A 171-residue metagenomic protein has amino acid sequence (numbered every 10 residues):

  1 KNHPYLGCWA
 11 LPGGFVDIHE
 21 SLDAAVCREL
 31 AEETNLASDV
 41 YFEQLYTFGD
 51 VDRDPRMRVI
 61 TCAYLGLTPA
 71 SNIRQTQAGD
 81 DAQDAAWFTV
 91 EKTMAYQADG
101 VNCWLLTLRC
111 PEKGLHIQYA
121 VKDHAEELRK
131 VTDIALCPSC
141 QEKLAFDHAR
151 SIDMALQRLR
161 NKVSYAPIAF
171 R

Functional and structural regions predicted by a protein language model:
K1-Y5: N-terminal, Lys/Arg-enriched amphipathic/low-complexity engagement segments that precede the first folded domain
W9, F15-F170: Unchanged
